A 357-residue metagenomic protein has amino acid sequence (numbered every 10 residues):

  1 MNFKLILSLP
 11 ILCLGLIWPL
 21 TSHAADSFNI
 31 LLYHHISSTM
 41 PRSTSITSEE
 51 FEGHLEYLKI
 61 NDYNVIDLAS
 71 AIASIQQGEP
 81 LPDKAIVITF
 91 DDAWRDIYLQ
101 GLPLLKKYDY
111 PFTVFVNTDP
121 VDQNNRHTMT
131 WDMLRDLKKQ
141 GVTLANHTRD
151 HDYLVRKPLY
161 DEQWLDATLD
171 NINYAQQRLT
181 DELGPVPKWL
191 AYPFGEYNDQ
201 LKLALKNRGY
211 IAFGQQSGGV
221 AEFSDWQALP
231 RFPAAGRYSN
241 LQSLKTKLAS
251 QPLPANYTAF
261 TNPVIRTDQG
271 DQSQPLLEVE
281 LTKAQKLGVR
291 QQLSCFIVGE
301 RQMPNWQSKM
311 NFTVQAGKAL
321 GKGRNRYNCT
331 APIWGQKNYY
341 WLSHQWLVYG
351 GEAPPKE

Functional and structural regions predicted by a protein language model:
M1-K84, K106-F112, T118-M129, E162 (+1 more regions): Terminal accessory/targeting
D26-S43, P82-I86, W94-D96, Q100-Q200 (+1 more regions): Metal-dependent polysaccharide deacetylase catalytic core of the NodB/CE4 family, i.e., the active-site-bearing domain
L68, V114-V116, A212-V220: A short glycine-rich beta-strand->turn/loop micro-motif centered on a GG-aromatic cluster
L144, F213, G218-L253: Short histidine
Y174, L179-L183, K206-S217: Catalytic-core region of carbohydrate-active enzymes that cleave or remodel glycosidic bonds
